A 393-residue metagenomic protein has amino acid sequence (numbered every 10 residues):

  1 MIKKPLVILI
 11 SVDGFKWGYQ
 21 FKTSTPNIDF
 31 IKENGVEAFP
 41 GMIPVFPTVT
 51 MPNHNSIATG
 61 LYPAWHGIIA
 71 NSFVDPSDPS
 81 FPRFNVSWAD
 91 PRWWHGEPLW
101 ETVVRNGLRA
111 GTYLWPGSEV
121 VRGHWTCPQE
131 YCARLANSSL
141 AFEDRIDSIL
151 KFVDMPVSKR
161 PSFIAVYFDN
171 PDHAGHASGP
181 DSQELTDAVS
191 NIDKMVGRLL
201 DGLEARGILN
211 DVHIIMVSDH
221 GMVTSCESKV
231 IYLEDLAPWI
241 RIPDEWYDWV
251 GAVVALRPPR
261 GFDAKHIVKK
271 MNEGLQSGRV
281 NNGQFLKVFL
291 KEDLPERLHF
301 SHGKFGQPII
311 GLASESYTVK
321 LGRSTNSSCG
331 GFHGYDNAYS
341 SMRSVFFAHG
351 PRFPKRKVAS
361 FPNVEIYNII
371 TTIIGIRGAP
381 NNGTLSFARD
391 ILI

Functional and structural regions predicted by a protein language model:
K3-I8, N34-A38, W65, R105-G111 (+5 more regions): Loop/turn elements at helix/coil->beta-strand transitions in domains of secreted/extracellular proteins
V7-S11, G18, A38-M42, S56-A58 (+10 more regions): Structural recognition of the beta-strand scaffold that forms the well-ordered cores of secreted hydrolase catalytic
L9, N27, N191-E234: Metal-dependent active-site segment of extracytoplasmic phospho-/sulfohydrolases and closely related
G14-Y19, I43-P44, N55, N85-D90 (+6 more regions): Second-shell loop/turn segments in exported
G18-W65: Short, structured active-site-proximal loop/turn typified by the sulfatase FGly-forming signature C/S-X-P-X-R
P47, G60-P180: His/Asp/Glu-rich, glycine-adjacent segments that coordinate divalent cations and/or stabilize oxyanion chemistry on
S139-D154, P171-V212, I370: A long, amphipathic alpha-helix that forms part of the scaffold/cap immediately adjacent to metal-dependent active
E245-I369: Active-site neighborhoods of enzymes that stabilize oxyanions during catalysis
